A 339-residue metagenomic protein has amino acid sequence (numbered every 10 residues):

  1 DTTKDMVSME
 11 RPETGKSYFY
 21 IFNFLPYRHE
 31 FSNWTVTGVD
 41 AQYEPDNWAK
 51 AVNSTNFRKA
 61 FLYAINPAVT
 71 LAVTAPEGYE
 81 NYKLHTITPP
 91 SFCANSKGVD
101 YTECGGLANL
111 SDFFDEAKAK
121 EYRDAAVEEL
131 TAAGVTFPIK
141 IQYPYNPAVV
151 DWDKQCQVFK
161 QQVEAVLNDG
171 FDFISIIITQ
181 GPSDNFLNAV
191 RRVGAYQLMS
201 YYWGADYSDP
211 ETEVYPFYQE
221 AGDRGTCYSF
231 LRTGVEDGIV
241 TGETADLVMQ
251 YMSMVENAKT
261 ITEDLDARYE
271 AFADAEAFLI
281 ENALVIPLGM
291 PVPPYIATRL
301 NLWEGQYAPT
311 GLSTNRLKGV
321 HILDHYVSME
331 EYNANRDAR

Functional and structural regions predicted by a protein language model:
D1-V36, V73-T74: Extracellular/periplasmic solute-recognition and catalytic clefts
T3-V7, N53-K59, N66-A68, F137-K140 (+3 more regions): Loop/turn elements at helix/coil->beta-strand transitions in domains of secreted/extracellular proteins
M6-E10, D46-W48, K59-A60, A108-S111 (+3 more regions): Generic recognition of flexible, low-complexity loop/linker segments
M9-G15, V166-S183, F230, R316-H321: A generic structural motif
P12-G15, A60-C104, D151, Q155-Q161 (+1 more regions): Detector for C-terminal structural segments
F24-L71: Extended ligand-binding regions for polar small-molecule ligands
T35-W48, D100-L110, R224-C227, L231-R232: A solvent-exposed, charged loop/short amphipathic helix patch at secondary-structure junctions
G78, S111-A117, E121-A205, T244-V248 (+2 more regions): Ligand/substrate-recognition segments at binding pockets and active sites
